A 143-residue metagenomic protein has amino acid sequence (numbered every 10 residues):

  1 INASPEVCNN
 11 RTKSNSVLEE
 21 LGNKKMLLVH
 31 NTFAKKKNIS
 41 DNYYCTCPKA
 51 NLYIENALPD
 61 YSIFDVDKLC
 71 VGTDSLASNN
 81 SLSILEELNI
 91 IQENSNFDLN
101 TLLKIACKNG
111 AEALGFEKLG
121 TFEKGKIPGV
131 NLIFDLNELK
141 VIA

Functional and structural regions predicted by a protein language model:
I1-S78: Active-site core of metal-dependent hydrolases
S40, L58, S83-I84, A143: Short amphipathic alpha-helical segments
D60-D135: His/Asp/Glu-enriched, well-ordered alpha-helical/loop segment that forms or immediately abuts the divalent-metal
N137-I142: Short, Lys/Arg- and Gly-enriched loop/turn segments at beta-strand edges
